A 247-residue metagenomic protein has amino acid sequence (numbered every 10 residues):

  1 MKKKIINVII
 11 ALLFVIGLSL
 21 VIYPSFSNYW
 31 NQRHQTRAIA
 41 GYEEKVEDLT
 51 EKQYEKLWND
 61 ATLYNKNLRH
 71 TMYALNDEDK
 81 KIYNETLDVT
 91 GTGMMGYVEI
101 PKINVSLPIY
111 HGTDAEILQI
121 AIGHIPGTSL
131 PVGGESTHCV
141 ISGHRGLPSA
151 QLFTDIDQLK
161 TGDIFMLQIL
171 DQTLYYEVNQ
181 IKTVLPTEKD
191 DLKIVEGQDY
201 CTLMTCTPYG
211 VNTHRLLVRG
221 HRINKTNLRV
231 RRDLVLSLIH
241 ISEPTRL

Functional and structural regions predicted by a protein language model:
K3-L238: Solvent-exposed, non-transmembrane regions of membrane-associated and secreted proteins
I239-T245: Conserved small/polar residues in nucleotide/adenosyl-binding loops
